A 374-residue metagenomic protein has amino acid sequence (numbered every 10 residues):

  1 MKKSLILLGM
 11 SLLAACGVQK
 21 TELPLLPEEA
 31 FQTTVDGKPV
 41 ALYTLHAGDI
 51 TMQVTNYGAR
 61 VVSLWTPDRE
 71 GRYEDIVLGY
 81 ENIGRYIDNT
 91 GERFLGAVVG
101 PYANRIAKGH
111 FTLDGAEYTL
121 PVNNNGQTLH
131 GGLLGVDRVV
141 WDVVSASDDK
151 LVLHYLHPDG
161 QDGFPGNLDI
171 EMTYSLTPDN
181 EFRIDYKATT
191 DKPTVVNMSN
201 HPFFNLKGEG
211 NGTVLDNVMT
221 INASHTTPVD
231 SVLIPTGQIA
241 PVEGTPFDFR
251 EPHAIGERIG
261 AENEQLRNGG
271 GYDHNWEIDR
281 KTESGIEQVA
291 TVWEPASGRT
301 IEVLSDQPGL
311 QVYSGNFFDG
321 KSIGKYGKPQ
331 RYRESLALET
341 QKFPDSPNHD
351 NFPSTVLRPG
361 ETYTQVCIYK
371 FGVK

Functional and structural regions predicted by a protein language model:
M1-S4: Positively charged n-region of N-terminal signal peptides that target proteins for export
I6-L8: Short helix-onset patch at the extreme N-terminus, typifying the N->h transition of secretory signal peptides
M10-G17: Hydrophobic h-region of N-terminal signal peptides that target proteins for export in Gram-negative bacteria
G17-K374: An exposed, glycine/acidic-rich loop-and-rim segment of catalytic or binding clefts
